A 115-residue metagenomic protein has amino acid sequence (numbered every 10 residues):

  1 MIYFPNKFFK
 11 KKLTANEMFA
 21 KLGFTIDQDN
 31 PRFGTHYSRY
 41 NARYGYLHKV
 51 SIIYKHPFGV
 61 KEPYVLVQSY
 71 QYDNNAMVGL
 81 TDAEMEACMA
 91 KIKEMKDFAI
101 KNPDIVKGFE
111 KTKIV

Functional and structural regions predicted by a protein language model:
M1-T25: Terminal, regulation- and interaction-focused segments at domain boundaries
P5, A15, I26-D29, Y40 (+2 more regions): Intrinsic-disorder/low-complexity regions
N6-K11, S38, A42, H48 (+2 more regions): Short, intrinsically disordered low-complexity segments
K12-M18, D73-V115: Ampiphathic alpha-helical segments that act as solvent-exposed interaction surfaces
F19-E62: Amphipathic, interaction-prone secondary-structure segments
A42, I52, Q71, K113-I114: Intrinsically disordered, low-complexity segments enriched in glycine/proline and serine/threonine
L47-A87: Intrinsically disordered, low-complexity regulatory segments enriched in Ser/Thr/Pro and charged residues
